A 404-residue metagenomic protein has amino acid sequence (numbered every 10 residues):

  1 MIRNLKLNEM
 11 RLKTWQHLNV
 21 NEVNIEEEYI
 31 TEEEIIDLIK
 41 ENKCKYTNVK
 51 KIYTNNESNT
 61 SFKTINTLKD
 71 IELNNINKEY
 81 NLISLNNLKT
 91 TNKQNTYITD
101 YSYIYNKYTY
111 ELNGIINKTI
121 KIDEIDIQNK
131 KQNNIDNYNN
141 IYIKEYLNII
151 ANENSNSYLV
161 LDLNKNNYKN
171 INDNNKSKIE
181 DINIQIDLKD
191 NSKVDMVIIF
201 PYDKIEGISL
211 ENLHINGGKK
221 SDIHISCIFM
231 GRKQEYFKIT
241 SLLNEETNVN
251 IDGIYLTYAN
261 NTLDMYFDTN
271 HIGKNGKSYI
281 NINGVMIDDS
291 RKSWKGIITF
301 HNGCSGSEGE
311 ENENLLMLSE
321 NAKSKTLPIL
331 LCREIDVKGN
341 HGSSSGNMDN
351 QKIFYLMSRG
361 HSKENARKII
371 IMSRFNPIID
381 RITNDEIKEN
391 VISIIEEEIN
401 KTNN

Functional and structural regions predicted by a protein language model:
M1-Y103: Long, low-complexity, mixed-charge
R3-I25, I199, N260, I282 (+3 more regions): A generic "cationic amphipathic patch" detector
N4, N8, E28, E32-I36 (+10 more regions): Short, structured coil/loop segments at alpha-helix boundaries
E22-N24, Y53, T60, K69 (+5 more regions): Residue-level detector of solvent-exposed, low-hydrophobicity positions
N75-F354, S358-H361, I382, K388-N404: Conserved beta-strand/loop scaffold segments within soluble protein domains that form the structured core and edges
Y355-P377: Extended amphipathic alpha-helical segments enriched in small hydrophobics
